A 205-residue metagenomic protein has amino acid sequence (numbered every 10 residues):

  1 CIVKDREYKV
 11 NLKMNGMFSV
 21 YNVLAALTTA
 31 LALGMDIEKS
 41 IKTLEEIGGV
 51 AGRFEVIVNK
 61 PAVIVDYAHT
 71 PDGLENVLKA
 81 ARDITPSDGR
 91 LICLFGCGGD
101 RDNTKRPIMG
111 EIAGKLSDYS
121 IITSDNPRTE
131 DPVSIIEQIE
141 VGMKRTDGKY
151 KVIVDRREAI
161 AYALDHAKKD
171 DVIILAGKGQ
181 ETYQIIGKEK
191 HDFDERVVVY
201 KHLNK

Functional and structural regions predicted by a protein language model:
C1-K9: Acidic-glycine-rich active-site phosphate/pyrophosphate-binding loop
V3, M14-G16, C97: Non-catalytic surface loops within mature trypsin-like serine protease
K9-N15, P61-V65: Short pre-catalytic strand/loop immediately N-terminal to key active-site residues, enriched for Gly-Thr
N15-F18, H191: Short alpha-helix boundary/capping segments
F18-S19, G52: C-terminal accessory "lid"/substrate-recognition subdomains
A25-G52, V56-K205: ATP-dependent carboxylate-amine ligase
